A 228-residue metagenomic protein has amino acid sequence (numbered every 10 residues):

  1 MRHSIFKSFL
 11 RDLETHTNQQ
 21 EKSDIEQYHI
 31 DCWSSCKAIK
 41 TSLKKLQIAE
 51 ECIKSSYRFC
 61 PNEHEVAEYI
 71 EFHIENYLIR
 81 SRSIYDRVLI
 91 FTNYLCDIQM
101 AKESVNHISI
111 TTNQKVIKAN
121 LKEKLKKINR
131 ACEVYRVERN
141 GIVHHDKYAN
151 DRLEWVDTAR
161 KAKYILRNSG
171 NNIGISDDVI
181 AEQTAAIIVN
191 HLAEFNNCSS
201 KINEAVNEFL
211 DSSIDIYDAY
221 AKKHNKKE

Functional and structural regions predicted by a protein language model:
M1-K37, I108-E228: Acidic, Ser/Thr/Gly/Pro-rich intrinsically disordered interaction regions
C36-V66: A glycine-rich, hydrophobic loop/mini-helix early in the fold
I39, L43-L46, E50, Y77 (+4 more regions): Alpha-helical transition-metal enzyme core signature, strongest for iron centers
I48-E51, S55, N62, N93 (+3 more regions): Residue-level recognition of alpha-helical coiled-coils, specifically the heptad-repeat register on one helix face
K54, P61, Q99, E154-D157 (+1 more regions): Residue-level detector of alpha-helical recognition elements and their boundaries
F59-Q99: Amphipathic alpha-helical interface elements
K102: A short alpha->loop->secondary-structure connector
V105: A contiguous binding-surface segment within folded domains or other stable secondary-structure elements
